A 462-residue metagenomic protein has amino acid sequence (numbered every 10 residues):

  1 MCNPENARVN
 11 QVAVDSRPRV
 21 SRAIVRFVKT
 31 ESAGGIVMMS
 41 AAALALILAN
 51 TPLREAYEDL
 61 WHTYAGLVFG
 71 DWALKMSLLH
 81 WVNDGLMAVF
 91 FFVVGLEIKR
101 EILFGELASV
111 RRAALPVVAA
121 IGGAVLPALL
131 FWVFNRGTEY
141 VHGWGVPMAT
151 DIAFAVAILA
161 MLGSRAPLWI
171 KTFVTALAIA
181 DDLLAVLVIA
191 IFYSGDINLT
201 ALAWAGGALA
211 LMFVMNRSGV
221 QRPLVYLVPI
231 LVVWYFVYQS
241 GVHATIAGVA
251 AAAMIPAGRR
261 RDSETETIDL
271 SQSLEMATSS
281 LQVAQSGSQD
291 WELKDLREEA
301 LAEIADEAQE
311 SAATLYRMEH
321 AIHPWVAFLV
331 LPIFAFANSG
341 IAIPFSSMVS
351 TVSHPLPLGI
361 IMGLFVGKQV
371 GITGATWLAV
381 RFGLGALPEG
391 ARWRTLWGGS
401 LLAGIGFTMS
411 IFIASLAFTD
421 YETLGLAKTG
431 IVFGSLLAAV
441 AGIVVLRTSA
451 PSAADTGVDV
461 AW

Functional and structural regions predicted by a protein language model:
C2, A7-R26, T30, I47-N50 (+6 more regions): Predominantly late transmembrane helices and immediately cytosolic-facing juxtamembrane segments
V37-N50, F90-L96, L126-F131, A208-F213 (+5 more regions): Hydrophobic core segments of alpha-helical transmembrane domains in multi-pass membrane transport and ion-translocation
L48-L60, A73-V82, V93-V110, V125-G145: Transmembrane alpha-helix boundary signature
D59-L60, H80-F91, E139-A153, A176 (+3 more regions): Structural signature of hydrophobic alpha-helical transmembrane segments
D71, K75-F104, A327-M348, I361 (+3 more regions): Hydrophobic transmembrane alpha-helices of secondary-active transporters and Na+-translocating membrane complexes
E101-A128, N198-G207, F345-G367, W397 (+1 more regions): Entry/N-cap segments of selected transmembrane alpha helices and their immediately preceding amphipathic helices
P116-V156, I361-A417, F433, L437-A450: Transmembrane alpha-helices that form the ion-translocation and gating core of multi-pass ion transport proteins
L159-E275: Functional cores that coordinate and move charged inorganic groups
